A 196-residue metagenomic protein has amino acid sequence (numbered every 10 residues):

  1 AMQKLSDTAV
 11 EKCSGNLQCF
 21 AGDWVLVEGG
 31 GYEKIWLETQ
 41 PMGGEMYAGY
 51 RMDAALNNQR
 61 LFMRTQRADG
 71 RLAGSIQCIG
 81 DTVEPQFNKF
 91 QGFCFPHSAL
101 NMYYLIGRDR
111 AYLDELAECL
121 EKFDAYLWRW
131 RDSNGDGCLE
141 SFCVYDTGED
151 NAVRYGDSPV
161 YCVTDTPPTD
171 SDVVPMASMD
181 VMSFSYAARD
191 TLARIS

Functional and structural regions predicted by a protein language model:
A1-I106, R110-L113, E121, D190: Substrate-binding groove/exosite segments of carbohydrate-active enzymes
E28, G74-F93, W128-S196: The feature captures the catalytic groove of carbohydrate-active enzymes
